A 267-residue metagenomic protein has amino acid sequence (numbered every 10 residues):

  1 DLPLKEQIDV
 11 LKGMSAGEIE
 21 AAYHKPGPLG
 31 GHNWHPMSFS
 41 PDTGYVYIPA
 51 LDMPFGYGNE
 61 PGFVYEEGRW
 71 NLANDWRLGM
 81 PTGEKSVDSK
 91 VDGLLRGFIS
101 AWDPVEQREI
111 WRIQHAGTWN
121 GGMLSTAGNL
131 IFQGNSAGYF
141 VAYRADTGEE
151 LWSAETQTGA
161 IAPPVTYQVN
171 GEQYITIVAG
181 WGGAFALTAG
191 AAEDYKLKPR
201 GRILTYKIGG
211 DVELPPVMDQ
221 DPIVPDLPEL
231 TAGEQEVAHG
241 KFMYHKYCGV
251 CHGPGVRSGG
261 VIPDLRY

Functional and structural regions predicted by a protein language model:
D1-D226: Beta-sheet-rich non-transmembrane sensory/scaffold domains
D219-M243: Electrostatic cytochrome c docking/interface patches
E236, Y244-V250, G255: Short pre-active-site segment immediately N-terminal to redox-active cysteine/selenocysteine motifs in thiol-based
K241, G253-Y267: Gly/Gly-Pro-rich "capping" loops immediately C-terminal to redox-active cysteine motifs in periplasmic/lumenal
